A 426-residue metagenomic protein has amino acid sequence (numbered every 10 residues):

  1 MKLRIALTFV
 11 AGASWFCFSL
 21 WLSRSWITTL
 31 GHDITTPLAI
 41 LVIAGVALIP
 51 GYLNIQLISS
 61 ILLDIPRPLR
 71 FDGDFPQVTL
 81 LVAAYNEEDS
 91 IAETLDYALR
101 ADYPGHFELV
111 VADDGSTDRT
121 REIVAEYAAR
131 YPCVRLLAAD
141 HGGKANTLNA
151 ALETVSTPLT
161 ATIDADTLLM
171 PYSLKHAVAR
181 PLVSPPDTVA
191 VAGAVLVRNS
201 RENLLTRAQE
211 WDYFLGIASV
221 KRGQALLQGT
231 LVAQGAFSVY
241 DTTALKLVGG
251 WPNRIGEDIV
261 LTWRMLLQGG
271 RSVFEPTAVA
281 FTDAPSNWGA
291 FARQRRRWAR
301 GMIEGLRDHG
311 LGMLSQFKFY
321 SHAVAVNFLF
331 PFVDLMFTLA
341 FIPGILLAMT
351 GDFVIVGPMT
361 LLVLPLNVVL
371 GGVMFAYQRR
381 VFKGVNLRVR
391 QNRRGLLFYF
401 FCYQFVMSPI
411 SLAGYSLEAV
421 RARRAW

Functional and structural regions predicted by a protein language model:
F18-L48, L57-L63, D72-G73, F330-V420: Membrane-embedded multi-pass helical conduit in multi-pass membrane proteins, especially envelope-biosynthetic
L30-V42, G51-H106: N-terminal signal-anchor transmembrane helix
S59, Y131, D140, A145-T147 (+5 more regions): Long helical/loop segments within the catalytic core of UDP-sugar-dependent glycosyltransferases, especially the large
P76-T79, E108, K246, V260: Cell-envelope/extracellular polymer assembly enzymes that use nucleotide-activated donors
A92-E93, D118-E126, L148, Y172: Acidic helix N-cap motif at the loop->helix transition within catalytic regions of sugar-transfer enzymes
H106-G115, R135-A138: Short beta-strand/loop segment that forms part of the nucleotide-sugar
D113-E122, H141-G142: A conserved acidic beta->alpha catalytic loop
T160: Short aromatic/hydrophobic "clamp" motif used to bind/position activated sugar donors
